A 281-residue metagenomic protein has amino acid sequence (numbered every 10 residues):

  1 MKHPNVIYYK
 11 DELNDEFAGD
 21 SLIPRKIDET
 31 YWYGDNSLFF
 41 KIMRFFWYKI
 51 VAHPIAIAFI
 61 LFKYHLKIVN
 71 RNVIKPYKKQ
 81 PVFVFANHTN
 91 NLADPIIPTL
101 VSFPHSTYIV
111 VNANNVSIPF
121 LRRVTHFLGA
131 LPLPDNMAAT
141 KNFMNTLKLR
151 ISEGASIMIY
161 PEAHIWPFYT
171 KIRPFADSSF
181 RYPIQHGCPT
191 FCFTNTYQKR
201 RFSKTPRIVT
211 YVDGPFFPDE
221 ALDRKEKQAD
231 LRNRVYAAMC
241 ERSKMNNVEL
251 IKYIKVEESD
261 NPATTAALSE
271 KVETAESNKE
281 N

Functional and structural regions predicted by a protein language model:
M1-F83, A93-I97, R122, F127 (+3 more regions): Membrane-anchoring hydrophobic helices of lipid-metabolizing enzymes
M1-I27, M144-N281: Non-catalytic C-terminal accessory region of glycerolipid acyltransferases and related lyso-lipid remodeling enzymes
V51, N90, A138-A139, K227 (+1 more regions): Soluble or luminal CAZymes and related metallo-dependent hydrolases
A56, P98-T99, R122, L147 (+1 more regions): Short amphipathic alpha-helical segments and helix-helix/interface helices
Y64, N136-K141, I172-R173: A conditional alpha-helix N-cap/helix-loop micro-motif detector
I68, I109, A130-P132, T190 (+1 more regions): Conserved beta-strand scaffold positions in the cores of enzyme catalytic domains, especially in NTP/NDP-utilizing
I68-R71, I118, K141-M144: Structural motif corresponding to alpha-helix initiation and N-cap regions
P76-M137: Catalytic core of membrane glycerolipid acyltransferases/transacylases, capturing the structured, soluble-facing
